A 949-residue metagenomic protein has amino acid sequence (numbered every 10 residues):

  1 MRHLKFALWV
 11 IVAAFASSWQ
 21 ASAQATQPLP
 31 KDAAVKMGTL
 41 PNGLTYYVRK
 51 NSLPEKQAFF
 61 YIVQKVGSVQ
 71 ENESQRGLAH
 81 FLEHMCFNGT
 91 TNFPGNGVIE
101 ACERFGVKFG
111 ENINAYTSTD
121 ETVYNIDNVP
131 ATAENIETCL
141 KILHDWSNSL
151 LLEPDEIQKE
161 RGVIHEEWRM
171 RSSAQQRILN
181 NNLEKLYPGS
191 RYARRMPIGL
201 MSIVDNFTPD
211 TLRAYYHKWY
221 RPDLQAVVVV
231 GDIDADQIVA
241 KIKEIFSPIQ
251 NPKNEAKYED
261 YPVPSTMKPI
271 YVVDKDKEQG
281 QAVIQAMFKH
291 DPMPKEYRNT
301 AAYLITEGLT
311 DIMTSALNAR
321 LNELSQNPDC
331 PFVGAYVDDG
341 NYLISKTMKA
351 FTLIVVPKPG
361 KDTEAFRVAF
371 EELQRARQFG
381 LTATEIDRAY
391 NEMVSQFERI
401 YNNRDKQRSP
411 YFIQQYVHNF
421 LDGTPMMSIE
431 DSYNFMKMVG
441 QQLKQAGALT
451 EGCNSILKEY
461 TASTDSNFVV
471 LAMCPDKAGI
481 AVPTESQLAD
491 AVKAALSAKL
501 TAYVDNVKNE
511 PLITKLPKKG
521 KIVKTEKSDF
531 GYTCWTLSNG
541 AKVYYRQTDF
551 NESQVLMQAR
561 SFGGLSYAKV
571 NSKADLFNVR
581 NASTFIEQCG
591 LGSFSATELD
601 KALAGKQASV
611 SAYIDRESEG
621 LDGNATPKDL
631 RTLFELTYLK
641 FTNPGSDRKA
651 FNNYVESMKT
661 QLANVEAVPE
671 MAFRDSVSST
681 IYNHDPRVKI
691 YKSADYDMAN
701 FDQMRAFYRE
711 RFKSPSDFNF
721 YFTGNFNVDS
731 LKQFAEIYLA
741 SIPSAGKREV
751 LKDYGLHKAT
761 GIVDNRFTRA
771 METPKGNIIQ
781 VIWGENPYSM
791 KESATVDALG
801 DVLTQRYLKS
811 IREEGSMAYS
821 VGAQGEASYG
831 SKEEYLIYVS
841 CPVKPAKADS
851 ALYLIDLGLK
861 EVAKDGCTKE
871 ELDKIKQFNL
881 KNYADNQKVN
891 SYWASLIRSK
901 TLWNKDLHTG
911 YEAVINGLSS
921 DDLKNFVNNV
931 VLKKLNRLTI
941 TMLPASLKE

Functional and structural regions predicted by a protein language model:
M1-A25: Bacterial Sec-dependent N-terminal signal peptides
W19-V48, D234-G308, M313-N318, N322 (+8 more regions): Proteolytic maturation boundary segments
R49, P54-E71, G77-A79, N96-D145 (+13 more regions): M16 family metallopeptidases and their MPP-like homologs
L78-C86, M313, A582: Active-site His/Glu-centered metal-binding helix of metallohydrolases
M85-F93: Metal-associated gating/positioning segment near the N- to mid-region
A101, S149-L152, E156-I157, Q445-I456 (+2 more regions): Peptidyl-prolyl cis-trans isomerase
R161-R169, A174-T211, Y215-P222, V230 (+4 more regions): Hydrophobic, small-residue-rich alpha-helical packing segments that form membrane-like cores
N206-I242, M698-L731, A735-E736: Internal metal/ion-chelating core segments
